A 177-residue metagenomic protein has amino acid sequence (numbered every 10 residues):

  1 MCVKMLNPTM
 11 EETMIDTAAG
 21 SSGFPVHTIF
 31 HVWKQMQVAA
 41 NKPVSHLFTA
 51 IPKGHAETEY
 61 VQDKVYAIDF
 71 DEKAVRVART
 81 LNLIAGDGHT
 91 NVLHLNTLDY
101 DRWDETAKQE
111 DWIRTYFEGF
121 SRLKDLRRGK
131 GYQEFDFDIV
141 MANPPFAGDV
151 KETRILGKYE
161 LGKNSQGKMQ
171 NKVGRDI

Functional and structural regions predicted by a protein language model:
M1-S121, G131, F135, I139 (+1 more regions): Conserved S-adenosyl-L-methionine
A40, F146-I177: Mobile active-site "lid"/loop adjacent to the S-adenosyl-L-methionine
I113, L126, G131, G162 (+1 more regions): Phosphate-binding chemistry for phosphorylated carbohydrates and sugar-nucleotides
A142: A short beta-strand submotif of the Rossmann-like class I SAM-dependent methyltransferase core that lines
